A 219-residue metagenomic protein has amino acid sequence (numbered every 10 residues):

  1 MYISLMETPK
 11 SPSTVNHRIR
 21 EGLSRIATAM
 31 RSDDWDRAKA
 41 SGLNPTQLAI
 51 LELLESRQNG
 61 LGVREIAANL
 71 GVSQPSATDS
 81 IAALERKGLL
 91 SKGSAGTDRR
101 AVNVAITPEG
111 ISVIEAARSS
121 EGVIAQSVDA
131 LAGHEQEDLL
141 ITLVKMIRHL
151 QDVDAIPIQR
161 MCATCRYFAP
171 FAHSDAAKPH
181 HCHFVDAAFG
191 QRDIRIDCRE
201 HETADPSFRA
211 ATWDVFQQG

Functional and structural regions predicted by a protein language model:
M1-S41: N-terminal leader segment of winged-helix/HTH proteins
V15-G22, T46, G62, I106-E109 (+1 more regions): N-terminal positioning helix adjacent to the helix-turn-helix/winged-helix DNA-binding module
R18, G22, A29, D33 (+3 more regions): Pre-recognition alpha-helix immediately N-terminal to the DNA-recognition helix within helix-turn-helix or winged-helix
W35-S73: N-terminal helix-turn-helix DNA-binding core of bacterial DNA-binding proteins
Q58-V102: Canonical helix-turn-helix DNA-binding module
A83-Q136: Charged, amphipathic alpha-helical coiled-coil/dimerization segments
E115, S119-R166: Terminal interaction helix/tail motif
V144, R148-G219: Mid-protein regulatory/catalytic core that forms ligand/cofactor-binding pockets and protein-protein interaction
